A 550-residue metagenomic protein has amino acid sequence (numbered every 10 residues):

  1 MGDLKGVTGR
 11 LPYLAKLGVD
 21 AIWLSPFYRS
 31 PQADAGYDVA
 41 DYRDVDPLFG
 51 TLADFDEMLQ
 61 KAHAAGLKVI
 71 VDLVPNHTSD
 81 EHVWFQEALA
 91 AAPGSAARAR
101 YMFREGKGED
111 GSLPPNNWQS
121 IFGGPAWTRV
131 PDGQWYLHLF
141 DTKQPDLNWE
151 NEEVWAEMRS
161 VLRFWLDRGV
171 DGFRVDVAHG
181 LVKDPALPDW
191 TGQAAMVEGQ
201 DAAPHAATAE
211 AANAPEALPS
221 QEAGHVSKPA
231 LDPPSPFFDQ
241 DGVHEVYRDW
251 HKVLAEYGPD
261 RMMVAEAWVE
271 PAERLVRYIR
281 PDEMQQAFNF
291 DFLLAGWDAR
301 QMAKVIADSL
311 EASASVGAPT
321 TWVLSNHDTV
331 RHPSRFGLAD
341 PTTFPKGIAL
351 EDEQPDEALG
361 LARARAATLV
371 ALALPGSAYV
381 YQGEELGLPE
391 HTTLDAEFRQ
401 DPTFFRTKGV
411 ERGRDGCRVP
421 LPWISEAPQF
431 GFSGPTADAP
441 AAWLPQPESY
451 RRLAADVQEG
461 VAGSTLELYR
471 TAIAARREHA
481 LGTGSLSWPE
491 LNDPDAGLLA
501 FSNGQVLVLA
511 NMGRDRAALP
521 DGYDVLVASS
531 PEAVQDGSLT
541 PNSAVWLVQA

Functional and structural regions predicted by a protein language model:
M1-Y523, S529-A550: Active-site and adjacent substrate-binding regions of carbohydrate-active enzymes
